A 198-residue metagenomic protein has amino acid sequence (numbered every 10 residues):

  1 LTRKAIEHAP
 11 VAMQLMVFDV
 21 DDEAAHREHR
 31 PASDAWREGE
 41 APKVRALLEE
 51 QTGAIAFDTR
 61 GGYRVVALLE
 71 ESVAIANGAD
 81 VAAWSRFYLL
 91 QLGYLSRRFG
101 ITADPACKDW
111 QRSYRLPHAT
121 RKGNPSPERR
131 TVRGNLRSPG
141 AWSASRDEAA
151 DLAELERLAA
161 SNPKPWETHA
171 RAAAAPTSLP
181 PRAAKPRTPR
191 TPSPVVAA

Functional and structural regions predicted by a protein language model:
L1-G61, L68-L90, P186-V195: Signature for HUH/AEP ssDNA processing cores
F18, L116, A198: A residue-level signal for conserved active-site and pocket-lining positions in enzyme catalytic cores
A41-F57, W142-A198: Long, charged low-complexity interaction segments
D58-Y63, C107-Q111: Short Gly/Ser/Thr- and Asp/Glu-enriched loop/turn motifs at secondary-structure junctions
Y63-R64, G123: Flexible loop/turn segments at secondary-structure boundaries
A67-E71, P117-T120: Short, structured patches in soluble enzyme cores that scaffold and shape functional sites
L89-I101: A common structural junction motif
F99-R171: Catalytic "initiation/cleavage/transfer" segments centered on a nucleophilic residue and adjacent nucleic-acid-engaging
